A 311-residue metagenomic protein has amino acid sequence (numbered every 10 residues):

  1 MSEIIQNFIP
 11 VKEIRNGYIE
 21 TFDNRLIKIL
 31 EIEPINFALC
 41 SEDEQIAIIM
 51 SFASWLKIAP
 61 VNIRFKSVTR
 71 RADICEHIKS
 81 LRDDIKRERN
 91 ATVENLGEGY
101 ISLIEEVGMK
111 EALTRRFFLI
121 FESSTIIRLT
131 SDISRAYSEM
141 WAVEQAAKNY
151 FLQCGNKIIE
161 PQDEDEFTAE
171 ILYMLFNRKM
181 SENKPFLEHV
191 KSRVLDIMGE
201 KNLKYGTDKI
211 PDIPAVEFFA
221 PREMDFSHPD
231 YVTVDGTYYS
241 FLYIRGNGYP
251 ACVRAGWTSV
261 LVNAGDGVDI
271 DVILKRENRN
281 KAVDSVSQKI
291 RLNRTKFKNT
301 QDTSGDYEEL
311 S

Functional and structural regions predicted by a protein language model:
M1-S311: Extended, folded cores of ATP/NTP-driven motor/assembly subunits in large transport and secretion machines
